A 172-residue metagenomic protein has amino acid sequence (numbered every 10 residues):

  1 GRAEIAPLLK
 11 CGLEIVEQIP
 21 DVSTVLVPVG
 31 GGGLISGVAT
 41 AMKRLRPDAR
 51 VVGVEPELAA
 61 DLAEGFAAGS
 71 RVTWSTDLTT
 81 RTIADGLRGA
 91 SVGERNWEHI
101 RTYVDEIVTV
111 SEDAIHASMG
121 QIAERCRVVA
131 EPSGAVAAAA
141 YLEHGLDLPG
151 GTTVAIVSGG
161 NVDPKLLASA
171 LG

Functional and structural regions predicted by a protein language model:
G1-G172: PLP-dependent amino-acid enzyme catalytic core
